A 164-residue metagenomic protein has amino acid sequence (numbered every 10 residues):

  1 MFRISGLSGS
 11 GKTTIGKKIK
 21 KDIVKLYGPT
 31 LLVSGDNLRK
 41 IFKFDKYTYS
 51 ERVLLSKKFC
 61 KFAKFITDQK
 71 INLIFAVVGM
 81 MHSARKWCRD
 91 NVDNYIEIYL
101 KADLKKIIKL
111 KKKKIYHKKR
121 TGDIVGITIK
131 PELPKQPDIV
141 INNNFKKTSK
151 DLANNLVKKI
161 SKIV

Functional and structural regions predicted by a protein language model:
M1: Walker A (P-loop) ATP-phosphate-binding motif of ABC ATPase nucleotide-binding domains
I4: Hydrophobic anchor at the beta1->P-loop junction of P-loop NTPases
L7: P-loop (Walker A) phosphate-binding loop of NTP-binding proteins
S10: ATP-binding Walker
T13: Walker A/P-loop
G16-K61, D68: Conserved substrate/cofactor phosphate-moiety recognition/catalytic segment in nucleotide-dependent phosphotransferases
I74-A76, N91-L110, I141: Conserved phosphate-donor/acceptor-positioning beta-strand/loop module used by diverse small-molecule
K101, K109-V164: Small-molecule kinase domains that catalyze NTP-dependent phosphoryl transfer to phosphate-bearing small molecules
